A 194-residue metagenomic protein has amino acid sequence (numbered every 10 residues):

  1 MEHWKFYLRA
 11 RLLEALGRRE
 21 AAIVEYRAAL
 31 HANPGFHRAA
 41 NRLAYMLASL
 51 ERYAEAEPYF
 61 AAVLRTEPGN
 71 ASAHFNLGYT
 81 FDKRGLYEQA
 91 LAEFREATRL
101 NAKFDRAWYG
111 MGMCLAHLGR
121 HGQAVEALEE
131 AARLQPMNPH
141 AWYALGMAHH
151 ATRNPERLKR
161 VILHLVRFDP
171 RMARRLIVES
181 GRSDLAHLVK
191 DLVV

Functional and structural regions predicted by a protein language model:
E2-R38, R42-E51: Alpha-helical segment of the N-proximal tetratricopeptide repeat
E2-W4, H37-R38, A71-S72, D105-R106 (+2 more regions): Helix-start (N-cap) detector for alpha-helical repeat units in TPR-like alpha-solenoids, especially tetratricopeptide
A15-A28, S49-A62, G69, K83-E96 (+4 more regions): Structural signature of tandem alpha-helical TPR/SEL1-like repeats, specifically the intra-repeat loop/turn
A32, T66, L100, L134 (+1 more regions): Structural marker of alpha-solenoid helical repeat scaffolds
Y143-R153, M172-V193: TPR/TPR-like alpha-solenoid helical repeat scaffolds
